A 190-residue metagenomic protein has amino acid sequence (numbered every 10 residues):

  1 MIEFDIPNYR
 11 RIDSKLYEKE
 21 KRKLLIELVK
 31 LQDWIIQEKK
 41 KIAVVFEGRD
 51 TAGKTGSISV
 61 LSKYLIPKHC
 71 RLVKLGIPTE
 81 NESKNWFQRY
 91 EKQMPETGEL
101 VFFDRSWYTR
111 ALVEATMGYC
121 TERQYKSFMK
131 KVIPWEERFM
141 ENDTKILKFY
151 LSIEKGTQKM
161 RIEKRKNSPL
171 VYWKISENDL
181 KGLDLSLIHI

Functional and structural regions predicted by a protein language model:
M1-E20: Charged, amphipathic alpha-helical linker segments immediately N-terminal to NTP-binding catalytic cores
I26-I36: Pre-Walker A adenine-sensing motif
F46-L61: Glycine-rich phosphate-binding P-loop
K54, N81-K84, T109-A115, K155-E163 (+1 more regions): Switch/connector loops and helix/strand junctions flanking conserved nucleotide-binding motifs in nucleotide-processing
K63-R71: Post-Walker A helix-loop "phosphate-sensing" segment adjacent to the P-loop in P-loop NTPases
C70-L75, E80-Q124: Conserved nucleotide-sensing/catalytic segment adjacent to the nucleotide-binding pocket in NTP-handling enzymes
D104, N142-R161: Conserved phosphate-donor/acceptor-positioning beta-strand/loop module used by diverse small-molecule
H189-I190: Conserved small/polar residues in nucleotide/adenosyl-binding loops
